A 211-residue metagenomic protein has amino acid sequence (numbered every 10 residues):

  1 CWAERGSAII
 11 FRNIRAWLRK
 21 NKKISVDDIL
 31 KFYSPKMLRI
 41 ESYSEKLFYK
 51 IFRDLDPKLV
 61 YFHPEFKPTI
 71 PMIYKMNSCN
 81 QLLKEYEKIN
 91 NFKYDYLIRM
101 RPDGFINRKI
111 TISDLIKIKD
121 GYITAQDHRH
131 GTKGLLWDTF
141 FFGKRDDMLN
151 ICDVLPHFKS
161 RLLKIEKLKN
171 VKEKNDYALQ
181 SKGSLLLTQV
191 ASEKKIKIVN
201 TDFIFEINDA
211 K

Functional and structural regions predicted by a protein language model:
C1-K211: ER/Golgi luminal nucleotide-sugar-dependent glycosyltransferases, focusing on the catalytic module
